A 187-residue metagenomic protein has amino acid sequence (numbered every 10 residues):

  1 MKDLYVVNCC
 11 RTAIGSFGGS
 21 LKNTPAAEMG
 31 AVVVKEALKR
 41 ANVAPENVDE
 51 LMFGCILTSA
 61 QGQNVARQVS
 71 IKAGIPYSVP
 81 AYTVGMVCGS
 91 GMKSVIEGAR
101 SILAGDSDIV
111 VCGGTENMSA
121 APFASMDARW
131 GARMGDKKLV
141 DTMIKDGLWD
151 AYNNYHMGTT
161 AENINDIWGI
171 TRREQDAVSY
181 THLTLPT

Functional and structural regions predicted by a protein language model:
M1-Q61, V65-A73, P80, T160-R172 (+1 more regions): Conserved active-site "lid/cap" helical segment
C10-A13, G54-S59, M86-S90, G114-S119: Acidic, glycine-rich active-site loops and adjacent beta-strand->loop/helix elements that engage anionic groups
F17-G18, N64, S94, A121-F123: Short, well-ordered secondary-structure micro-motifs
C55-I109, Y152-H156: Conserved catalytic cysteine-centered active-site region of acyl-thioester-dependent Claisen-condensing enzymes
I96, R172-R173: Short alpha-helical basic/polar micro-motif
I109-I164: Flexible glycine-/small-residue-enriched beta->alpha junction loops that bind anionic phosphate/pyrophosphate groups
T181-T187: Conserved small/polar residues in nucleotide/adenosyl-binding loops
